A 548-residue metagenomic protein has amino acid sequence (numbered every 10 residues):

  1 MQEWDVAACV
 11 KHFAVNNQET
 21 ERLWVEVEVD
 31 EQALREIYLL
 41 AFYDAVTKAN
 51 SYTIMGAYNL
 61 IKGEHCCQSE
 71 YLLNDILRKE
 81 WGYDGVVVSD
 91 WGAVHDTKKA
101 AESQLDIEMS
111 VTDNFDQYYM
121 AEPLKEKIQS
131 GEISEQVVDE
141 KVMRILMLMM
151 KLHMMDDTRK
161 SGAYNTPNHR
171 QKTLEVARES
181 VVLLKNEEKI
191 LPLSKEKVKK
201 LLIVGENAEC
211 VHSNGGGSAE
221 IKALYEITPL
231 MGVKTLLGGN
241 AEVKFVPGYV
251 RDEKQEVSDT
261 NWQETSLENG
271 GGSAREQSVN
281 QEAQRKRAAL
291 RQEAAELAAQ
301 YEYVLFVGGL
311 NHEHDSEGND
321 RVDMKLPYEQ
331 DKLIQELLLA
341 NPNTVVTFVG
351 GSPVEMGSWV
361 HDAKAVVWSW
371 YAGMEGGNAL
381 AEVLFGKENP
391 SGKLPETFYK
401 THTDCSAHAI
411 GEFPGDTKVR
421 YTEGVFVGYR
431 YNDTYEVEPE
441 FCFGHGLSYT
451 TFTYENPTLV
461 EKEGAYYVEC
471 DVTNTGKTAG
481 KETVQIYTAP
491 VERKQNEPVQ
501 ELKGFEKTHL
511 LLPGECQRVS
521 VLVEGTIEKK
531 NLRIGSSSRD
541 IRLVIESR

Functional and structural regions predicted by a protein language model:
M1-R548: Glycoside hydrolase catalytic-domain context in secreted enzymes
